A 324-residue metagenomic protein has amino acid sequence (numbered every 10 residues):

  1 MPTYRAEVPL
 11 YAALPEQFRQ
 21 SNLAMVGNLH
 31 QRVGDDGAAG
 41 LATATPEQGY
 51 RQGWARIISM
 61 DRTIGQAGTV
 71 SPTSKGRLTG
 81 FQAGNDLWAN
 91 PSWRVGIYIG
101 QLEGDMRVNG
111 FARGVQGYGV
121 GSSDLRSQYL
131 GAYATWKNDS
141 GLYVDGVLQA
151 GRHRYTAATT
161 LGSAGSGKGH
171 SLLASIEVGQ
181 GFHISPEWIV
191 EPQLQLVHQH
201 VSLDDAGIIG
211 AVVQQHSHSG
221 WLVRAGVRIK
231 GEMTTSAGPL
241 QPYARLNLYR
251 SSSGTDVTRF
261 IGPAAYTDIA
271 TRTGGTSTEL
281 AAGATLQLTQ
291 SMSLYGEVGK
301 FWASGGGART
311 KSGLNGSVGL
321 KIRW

Functional and structural regions predicted by a protein language model:
P2-Q193, H200, V298-K321: Outer membrane beta-barrel translocator domains of Type V secretion systems
E47-Q52, Q193-V197, S251, P263 (+1 more regions): Short, functional N-terminal and low-complexity linear motifs
R107-V108, I209, V213-W324: Outer membrane beta-barrel transmembrane domains
Y118, D205-G207: Short, electropositive alpha-helical surface patch
G151, Q199, I208-I209, S219: Short, conserved phosphate-binding/catalytic loop or strand-edge motifs used in phosphoryl-/nucleotidyl-transfer
E177-G179, V190-E191, Q195, I209 (+2 more regions): Outer-membrane beta-barrel porins/channels
H198-D205, S253: Short, surface-exposed loop/turn segments at secondary-structure boundaries that line and modulate
